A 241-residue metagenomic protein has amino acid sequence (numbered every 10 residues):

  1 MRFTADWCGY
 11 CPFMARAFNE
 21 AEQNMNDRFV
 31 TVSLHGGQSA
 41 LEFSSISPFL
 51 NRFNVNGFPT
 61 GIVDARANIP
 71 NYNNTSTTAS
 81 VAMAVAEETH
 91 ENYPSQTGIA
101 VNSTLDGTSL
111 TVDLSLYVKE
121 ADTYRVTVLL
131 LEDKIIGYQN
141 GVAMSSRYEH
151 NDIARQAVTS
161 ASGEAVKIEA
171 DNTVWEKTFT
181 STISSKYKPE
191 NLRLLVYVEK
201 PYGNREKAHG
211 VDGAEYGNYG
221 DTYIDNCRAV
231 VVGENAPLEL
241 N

Functional and structural regions predicted by a protein language model:
M1-L34: Local sequence-structure signature of Cys/Sec-based thiol-disulfide redox active-site neighborhoods
M14, L240-N241: Disulfide-bonded cysteine-rich modules in secreted/extracellular proteins, activating on the conserved Cys frameworks
V30-L240: Short, conserved sequence motifs used for protein processing/export or organelle targeting and for catalysis
